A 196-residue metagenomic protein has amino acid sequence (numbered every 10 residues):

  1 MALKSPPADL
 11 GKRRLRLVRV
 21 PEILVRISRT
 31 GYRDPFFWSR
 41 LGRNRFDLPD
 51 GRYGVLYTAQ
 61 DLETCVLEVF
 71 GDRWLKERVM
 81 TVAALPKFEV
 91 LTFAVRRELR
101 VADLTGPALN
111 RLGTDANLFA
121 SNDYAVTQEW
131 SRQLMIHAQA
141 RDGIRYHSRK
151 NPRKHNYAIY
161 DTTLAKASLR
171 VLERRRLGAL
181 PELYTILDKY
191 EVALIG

Functional and structural regions predicted by a protein language model:
M1-S39, N44, P49, K76-G196: Active-site and NAD+-binding cores of ADP-ribose-processing enzymes
D47-K76: Extended catalytic/binding region for NAD+/ADP-ribose chemistry, centered on the ART fold
